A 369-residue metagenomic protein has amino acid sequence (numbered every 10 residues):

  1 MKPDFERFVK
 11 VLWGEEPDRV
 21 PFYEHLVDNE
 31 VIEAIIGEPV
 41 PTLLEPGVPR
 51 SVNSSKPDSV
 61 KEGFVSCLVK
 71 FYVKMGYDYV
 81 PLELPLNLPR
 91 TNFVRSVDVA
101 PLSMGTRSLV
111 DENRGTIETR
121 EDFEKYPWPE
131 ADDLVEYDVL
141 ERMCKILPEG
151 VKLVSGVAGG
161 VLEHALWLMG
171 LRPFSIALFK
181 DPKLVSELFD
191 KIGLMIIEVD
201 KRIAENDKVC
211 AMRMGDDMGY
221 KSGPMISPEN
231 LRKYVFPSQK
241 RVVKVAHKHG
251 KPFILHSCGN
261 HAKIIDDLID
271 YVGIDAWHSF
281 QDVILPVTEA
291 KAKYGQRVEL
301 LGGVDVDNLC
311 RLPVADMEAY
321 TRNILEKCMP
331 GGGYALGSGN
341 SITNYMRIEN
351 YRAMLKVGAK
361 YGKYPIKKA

Functional and structural regions predicted by a protein language model:
M1-K61, C67, L82, A100-E112 (+1 more regions): Active-site loop segments of alpha/beta catalytic cores
K56-V94: Glycine-rich, N-terminal phosphate-binding loop and its surrounding beta-alpha-beta segment
V97: Charged, often glycine-rich, active-site loop that binds/positions anionic groups
